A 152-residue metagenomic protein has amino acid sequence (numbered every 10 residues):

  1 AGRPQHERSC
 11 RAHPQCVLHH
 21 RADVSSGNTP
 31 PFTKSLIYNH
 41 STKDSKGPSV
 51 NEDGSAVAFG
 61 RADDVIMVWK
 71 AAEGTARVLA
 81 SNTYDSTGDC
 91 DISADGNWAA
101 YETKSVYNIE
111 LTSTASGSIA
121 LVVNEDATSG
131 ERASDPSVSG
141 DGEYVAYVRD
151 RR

Functional and structural regions predicted by a protein language model:
A1, S9, S25-S26, S35 (+4 more regions): Serine residues within intrinsically disordered or low-complexity segments
R3, R8, A12-L18, A56-G60 (+2 more regions): Residue position within the beta-strands of beta-propeller blades
P4, E52-D53, A94-D95, G140-D141: Residue-level detector of Asp-centered blade-edge/turn motifs that repeat once per structural unit in beta-propeller
R21, M67-V68, N108-L111: Conserved blade-register residue in beta-propeller folds
V24-K43, A71-D85, T114-E131: Multi-bladed beta-propeller domains
D44-S49, S86-D91, R132-S137: Repeated scaffold domains used in trafficking and secretory/extracellular systems, primarily beta-propellers
D63-V65, K104-Y107, D150-R152: Short glycine/acidic-enriched loop and turn motifs that connect beta-strands
